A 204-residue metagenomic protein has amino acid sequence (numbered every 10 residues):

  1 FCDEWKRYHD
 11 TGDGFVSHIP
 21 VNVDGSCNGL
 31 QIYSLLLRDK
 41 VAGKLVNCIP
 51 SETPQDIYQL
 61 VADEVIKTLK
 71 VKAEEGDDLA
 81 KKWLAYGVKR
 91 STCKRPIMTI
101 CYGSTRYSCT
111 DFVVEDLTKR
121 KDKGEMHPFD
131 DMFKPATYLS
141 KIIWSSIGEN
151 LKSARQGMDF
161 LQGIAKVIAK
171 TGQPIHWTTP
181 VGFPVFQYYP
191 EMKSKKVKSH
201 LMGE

Functional and structural regions predicted by a protein language model:
F1-E204: Conserved catalytic core of nucleotide polymerization and phosphodiester-bond processing enzymes
